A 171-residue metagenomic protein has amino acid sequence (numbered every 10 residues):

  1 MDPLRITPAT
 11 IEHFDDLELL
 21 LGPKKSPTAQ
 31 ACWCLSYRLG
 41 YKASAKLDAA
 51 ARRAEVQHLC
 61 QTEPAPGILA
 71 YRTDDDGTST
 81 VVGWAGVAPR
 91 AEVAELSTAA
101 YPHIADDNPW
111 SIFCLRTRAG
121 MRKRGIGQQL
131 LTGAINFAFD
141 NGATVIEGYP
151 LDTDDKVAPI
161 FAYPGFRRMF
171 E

Functional and structural regions predicted by a protein language model:
M1-Y41: Conserved N-terminal entry element of GNAT/NAT acetyltransferase domains
D16-L19, E55, Q129, G133 (+1 more regions): Alpha-helical elements of Rossmann-like donor-binding domains used by nucleotide-donor carbohydrate transfer enzymes
T28-A29, H58-T62, D76-R122, V157-P164: Conserved acyl-donor/pantetheine-binding loop and adjacent beta-alpha core of acyl/acetyltransferases and related
A31-P66: Active-site rim helix/loop that mediates acceptor-substrate recognition in acyltransferases
G67-R72: Cytosolic beta-strand hydrophobic patch enriched in CBS
I112-T117, K123-F139: Conserved acetyl-CoA-binding loop-helix of GNAT-fold acetyltransferases
L131, A138-F161: Conserved GNAT acetyl-CoA-binding A-motif
